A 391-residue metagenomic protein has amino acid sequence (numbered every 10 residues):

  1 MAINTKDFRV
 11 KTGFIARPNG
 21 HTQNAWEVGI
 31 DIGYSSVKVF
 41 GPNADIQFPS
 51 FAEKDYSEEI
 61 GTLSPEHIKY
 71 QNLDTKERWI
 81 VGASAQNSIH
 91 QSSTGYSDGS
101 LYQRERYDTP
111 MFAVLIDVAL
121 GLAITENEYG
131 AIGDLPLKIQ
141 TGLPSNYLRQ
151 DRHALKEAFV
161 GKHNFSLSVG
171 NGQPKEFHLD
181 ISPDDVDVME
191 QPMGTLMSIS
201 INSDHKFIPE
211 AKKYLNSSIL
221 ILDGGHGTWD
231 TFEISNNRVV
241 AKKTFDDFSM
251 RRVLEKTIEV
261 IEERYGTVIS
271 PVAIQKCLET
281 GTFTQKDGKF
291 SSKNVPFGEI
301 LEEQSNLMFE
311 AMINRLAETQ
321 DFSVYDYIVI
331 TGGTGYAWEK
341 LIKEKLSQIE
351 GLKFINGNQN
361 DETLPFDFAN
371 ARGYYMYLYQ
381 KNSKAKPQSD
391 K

Functional and structural regions predicted by a protein language model:
M1-I219, V239-V240, D246, M250 (+3 more regions): Nucleotide/phosphate-binding catalytic cleft detector across ATP-hydrolyzing and phosphate-transferring enzymes
G41, S235, Q285-K286: Structural motif
G130, H226-W229, T284-D287: Short hydrophobic/aromatic-rich motifs at helix boundaries and adjacent loops
P192, G225-F232: A short mid-domain helix/strand-loop element embedded in enzyme catalytic domains that forms or borders the active-site
G224, E233-Q275: Long, well-ordered mid-to-C-terminal structural blocks that present hydrophobic/aromatic surfaces
E262-L301: A mobile "lid/hinge" subdomain adjacent to the ATP/sugar-phosphate binding pocket shared across diverse ATP-dependent
